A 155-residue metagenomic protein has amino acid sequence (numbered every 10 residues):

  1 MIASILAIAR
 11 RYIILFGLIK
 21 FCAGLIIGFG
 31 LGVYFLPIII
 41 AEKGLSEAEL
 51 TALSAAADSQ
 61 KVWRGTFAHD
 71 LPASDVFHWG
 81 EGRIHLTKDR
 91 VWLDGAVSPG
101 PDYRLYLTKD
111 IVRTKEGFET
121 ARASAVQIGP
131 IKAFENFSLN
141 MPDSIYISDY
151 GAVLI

Functional and structural regions predicted by a protein language model:
M1-L15: N-terminal Lys/Arg-rich, disordered targeting/topogenic segments
F16-F35: Hydrophobic membrane-insertion alpha-helices, especially the h-region of bacterial N-terminal signal peptides
Y34-K88, T120-Q127, I131: Transition segment at domain starts
W79-E81, G100-D102, F134, S148: Extracytoplasmic
L93-D94, E135-S144: Exposed aromatic-hydrophobic patches
R104-Y106: Beta-strand signatures of extracellular beta-sandwich domains
D110-R113: Acidic glycine-/aspartate-rich tracts in secreted/extracellular proteins
P142-I155: Short, exposed beta-strand-loop hairpins at the edges of beta-sheets in extracellular/periplasmic proteins
